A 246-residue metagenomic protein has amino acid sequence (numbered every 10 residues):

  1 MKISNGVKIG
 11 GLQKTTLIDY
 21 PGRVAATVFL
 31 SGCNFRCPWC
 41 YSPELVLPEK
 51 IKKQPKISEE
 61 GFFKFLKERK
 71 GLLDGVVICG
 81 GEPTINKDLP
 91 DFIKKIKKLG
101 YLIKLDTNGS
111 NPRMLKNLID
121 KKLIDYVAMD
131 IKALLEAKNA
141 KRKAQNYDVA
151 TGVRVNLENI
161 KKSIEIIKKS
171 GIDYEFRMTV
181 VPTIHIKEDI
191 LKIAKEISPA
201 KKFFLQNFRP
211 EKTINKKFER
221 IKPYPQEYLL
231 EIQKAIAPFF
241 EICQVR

Functional and structural regions predicted by a protein language model:
I3-R23: Short, charged low-complexity linear segments at domain edges
G6, G22, N34, K70 (+3 more regions): Alpha-helix termination/capping residues and helix-transition junctions
L12, Q206-F208, V245-R246: Conserved beta-strand termini and adjacent loop/short-helix elements that scaffold enzyme active sites in alpha/beta
G22-I57: Canonical Radical SAM [4Fe-4S] cluster-binding loop centered on the CxxxCxxC motif and its immediate flanking residues
F63-G75, T84-Y228: Conserved AdoMet/S-adenosylmethionine-binding subsite of the radical SAM
G81: Conserved strand-to-loop "acid loop" that flanks and positions the catalytic carboxylate
Q226-R246: Charged phosphate-binding loop/patch that engages nucleotide di/tri-phosphates or the phosphate backbone of nucleic
